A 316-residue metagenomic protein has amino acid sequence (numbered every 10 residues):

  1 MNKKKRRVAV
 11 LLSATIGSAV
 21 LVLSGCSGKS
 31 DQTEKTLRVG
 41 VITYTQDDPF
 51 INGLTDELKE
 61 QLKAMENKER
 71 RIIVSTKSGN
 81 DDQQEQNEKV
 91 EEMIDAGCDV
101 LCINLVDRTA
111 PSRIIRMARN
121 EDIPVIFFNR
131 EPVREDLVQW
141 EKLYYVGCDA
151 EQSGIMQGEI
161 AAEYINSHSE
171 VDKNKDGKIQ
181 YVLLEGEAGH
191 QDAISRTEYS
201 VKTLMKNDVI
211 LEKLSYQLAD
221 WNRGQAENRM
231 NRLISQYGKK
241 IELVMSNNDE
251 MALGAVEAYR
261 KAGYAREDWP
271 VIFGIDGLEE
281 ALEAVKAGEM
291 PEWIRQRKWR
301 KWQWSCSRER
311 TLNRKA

Functional and structural regions predicted by a protein language model:
N2-K5, S27-A316: A residue-level marker of the well-folded mature domains of exported/periplasmic proteins
R7-G17: Sec-dependent N-terminal signal peptides
V22-G25: C-terminal motif of bacterial Sec signal peptides marking the signal peptidase cleavage site
